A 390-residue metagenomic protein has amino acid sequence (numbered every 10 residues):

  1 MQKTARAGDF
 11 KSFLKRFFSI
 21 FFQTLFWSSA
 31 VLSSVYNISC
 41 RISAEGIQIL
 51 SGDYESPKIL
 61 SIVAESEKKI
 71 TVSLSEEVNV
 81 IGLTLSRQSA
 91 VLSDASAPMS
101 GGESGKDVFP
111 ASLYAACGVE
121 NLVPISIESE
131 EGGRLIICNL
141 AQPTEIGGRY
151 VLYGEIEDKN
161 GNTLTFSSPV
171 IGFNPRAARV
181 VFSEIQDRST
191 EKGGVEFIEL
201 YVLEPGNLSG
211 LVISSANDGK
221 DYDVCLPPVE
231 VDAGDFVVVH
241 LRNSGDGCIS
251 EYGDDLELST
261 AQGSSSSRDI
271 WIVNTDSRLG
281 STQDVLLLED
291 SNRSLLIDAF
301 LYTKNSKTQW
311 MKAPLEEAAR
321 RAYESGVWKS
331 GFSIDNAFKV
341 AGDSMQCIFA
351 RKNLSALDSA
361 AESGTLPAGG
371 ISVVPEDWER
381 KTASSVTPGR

Functional and structural regions predicted by a protein language model:
M1-I38: Sec-dependent bacterial lipoprotein signal peptides
N37, P143-G147, P228, D235-R390: Solvent-exposed beta-edge/loop recognition patches
R41-S73, N162-D218, T275-Q283, S294 (+2 more regions): A structural motif detector for short, solvent-exposed N-terminal "entry" segments of globular domains
I70-L74, V78-S86, L135-N162, T282: Extracytoplasmic/surface-exposed domains of secreted proteins that mediate cell-envelope carbohydrate/peptidoglycan
E77-I125, L211-I213: Short, surface-exposed alpha-helix to beta-strand junction/turn motifs within ectodomains of secreted and cell-envelope
C117-V119, S215-C225: Short beta-strand and strand-turn-strand segments in soluble, beta-rich domains
E128-G132, P228-A233: Short proline/glycine- and polar residue-rich coil/turn motifs
